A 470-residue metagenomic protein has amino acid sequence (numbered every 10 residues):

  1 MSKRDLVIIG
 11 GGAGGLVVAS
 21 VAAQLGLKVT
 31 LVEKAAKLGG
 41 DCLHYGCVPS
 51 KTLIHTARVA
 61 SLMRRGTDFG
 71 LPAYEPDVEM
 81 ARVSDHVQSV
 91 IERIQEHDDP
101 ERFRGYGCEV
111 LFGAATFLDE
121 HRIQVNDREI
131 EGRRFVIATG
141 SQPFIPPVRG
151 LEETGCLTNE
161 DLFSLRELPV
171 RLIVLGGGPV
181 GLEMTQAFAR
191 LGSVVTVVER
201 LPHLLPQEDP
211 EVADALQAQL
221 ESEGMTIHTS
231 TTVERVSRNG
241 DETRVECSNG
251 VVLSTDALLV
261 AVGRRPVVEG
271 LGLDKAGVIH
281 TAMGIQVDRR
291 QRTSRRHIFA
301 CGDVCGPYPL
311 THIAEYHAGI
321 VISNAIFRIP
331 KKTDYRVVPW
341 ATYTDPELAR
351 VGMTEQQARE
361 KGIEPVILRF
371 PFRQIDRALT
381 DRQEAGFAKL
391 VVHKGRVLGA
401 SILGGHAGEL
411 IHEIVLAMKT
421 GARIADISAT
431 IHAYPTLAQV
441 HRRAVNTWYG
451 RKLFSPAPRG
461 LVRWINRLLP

Functional and structural regions predicted by a protein language model:
M1-G12, L168-G178: Beta1/beta-strand and adjacent pyrophosphate-binding region of the FAD-binding site in flavoprotein oxidoreductases
S2-R4, V21-L168, T196, L201-L205 (+6 more regions): Glycine-rich flavin
V7-I9, A115, I130-G140, V174-L175 (+2 more regions): Short hydrophobic core segments
I9-A35, V48, T52-V59, I326 (+2 more regions): Flexible, glycine-rich terminal cap/loop adjacent to redox cofactors in electron-transfer oxidoreductases
G14-V21, C156, G181-M184, V268: Short glycine/serine/threonine-rich phosphate/pyrophosphate-binding segments that cradle anionic phosphate groups
C47, T139-V194, V198, E223-I227 (+1 more regions): Glycine-rich dinucleotide-binding loop and its adjacent helix/turn
A73-Y74, E109-F112, T116-Q124, G192-R289 (+3 more regions): A Rossmann-like FAD-binding core segment of flavoenzymes
E152-P169, V252-F327, E413, S428: FAD-site-proximal beta/loop scaffold in flavoenzymes
